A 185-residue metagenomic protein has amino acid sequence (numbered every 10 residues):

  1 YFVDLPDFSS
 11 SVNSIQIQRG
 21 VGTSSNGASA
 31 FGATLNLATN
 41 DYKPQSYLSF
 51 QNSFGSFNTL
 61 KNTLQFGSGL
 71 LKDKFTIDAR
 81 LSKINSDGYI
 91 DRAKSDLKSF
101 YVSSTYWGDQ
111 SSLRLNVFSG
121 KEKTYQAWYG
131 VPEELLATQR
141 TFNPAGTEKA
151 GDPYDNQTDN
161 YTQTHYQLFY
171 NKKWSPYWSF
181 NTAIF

Functional and structural regions predicted by a protein language model:
Y1-R19, L135: Short acidic/polar hinge/loop motifs at secondary-structure boundaries that mediate gating or recognition
I15-I17, L35-L37, T182: Non-catalytic regulatory/gating segments with a bias toward low-complexity or hydrophobic composition
I17-R19, S46-S49, K83-D87, L97 (+2 more regions): Extracytoplasmic loops and strand-loop junctions of Gram-negative outer membrane beta-barrel proteins
G27-F31, A93-D96: Short, glycine-/polar-rich solvent-exposed loops and beta-turns at beta-strand/coil boundaries
S49, F54-N85, I90-A127, T158-Y161 (+1 more regions): Transmembrane beta-barrel wall of Gram-negative outer-membrane proteins
S53, W128-E134, G146-N160: Extracellular/periplasm-exposed beta-strand and loop segments of Gram-negative cell-envelope proteins, dominated by
K94-S99, Y129-T141: Flexible, surface-exposed loop regions and adjacent strand-edge segments of Gram-negative outer-membrane beta-barrel
S179-F185: Membrane-embedded beta-barrel scaffold of Gram-negative outer-membrane proteins
